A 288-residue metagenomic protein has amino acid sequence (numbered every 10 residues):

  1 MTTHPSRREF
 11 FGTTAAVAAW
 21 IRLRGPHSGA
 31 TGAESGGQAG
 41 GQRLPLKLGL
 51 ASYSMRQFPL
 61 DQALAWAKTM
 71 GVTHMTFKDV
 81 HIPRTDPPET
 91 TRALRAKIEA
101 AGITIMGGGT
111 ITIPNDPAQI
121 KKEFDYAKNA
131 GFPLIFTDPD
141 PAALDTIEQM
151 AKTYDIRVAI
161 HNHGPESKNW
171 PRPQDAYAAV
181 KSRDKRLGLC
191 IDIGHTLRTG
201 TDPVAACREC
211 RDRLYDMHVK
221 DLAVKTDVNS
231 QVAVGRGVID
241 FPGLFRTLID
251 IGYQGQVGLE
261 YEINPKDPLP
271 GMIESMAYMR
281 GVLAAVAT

Functional and structural regions predicted by a protein language model:
T2-K47, Q57-G71, W170-P173, Y177-I191 (+1 more regions): Histidine-acidic metal/acid-base catalytic patches
T14, W20-R22, G40, Q62-L64 (+5 more regions): Active-site acidic/histidine proton-transfer and metal-coordination neighborhood in alpha/beta enzyme cores
A33, R95-A96: Beta-solenoid repeat scaffold
G41-L44, V72-T76, A100-I105, D125-K128 (+1 more regions): A short alpha-helix capping/helix-coil boundary motif
L46-A51, M75-F77, I105-T110, I135-T137 (+4 more regions): Hydrophobic faces of well-ordered beta-strands that scaffold small-molecule active sites in alpha/beta enzyme cores
A51-M55, K78-I82, T110-I113, D140 (+4 more regions): Active-site beta-loop-alpha junctions enriched in small/polar residues
T76-A93: Glycine-rich, proline-tolerant flexible connector loops at the mouths of alpha/beta enzymes
D79, D86, F132, T226-N229 (+1 more regions): Short amphipathic alpha-helical segments at helix-loop
